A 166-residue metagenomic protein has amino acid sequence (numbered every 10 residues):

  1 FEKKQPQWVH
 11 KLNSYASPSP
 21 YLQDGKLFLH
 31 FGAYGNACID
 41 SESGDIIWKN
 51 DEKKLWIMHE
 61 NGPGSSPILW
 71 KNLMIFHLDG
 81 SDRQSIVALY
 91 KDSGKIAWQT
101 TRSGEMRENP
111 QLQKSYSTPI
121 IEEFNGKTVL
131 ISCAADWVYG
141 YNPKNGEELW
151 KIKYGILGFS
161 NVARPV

Functional and structural regions predicted by a protein language model:
F1-V166: Noncatalytic, solvent-exposed loop/strand surfaces of beta-propeller-type extracellular/periplasmic domains
